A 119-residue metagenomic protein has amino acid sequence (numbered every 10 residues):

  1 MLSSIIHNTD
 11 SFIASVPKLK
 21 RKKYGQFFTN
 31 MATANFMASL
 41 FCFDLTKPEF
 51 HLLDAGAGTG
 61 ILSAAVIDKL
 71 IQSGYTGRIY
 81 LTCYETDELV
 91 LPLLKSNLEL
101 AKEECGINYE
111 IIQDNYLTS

Functional and structural regions predicted by a protein language model:
M1-S119: SAM-dependent methyltransferase catalytic region
